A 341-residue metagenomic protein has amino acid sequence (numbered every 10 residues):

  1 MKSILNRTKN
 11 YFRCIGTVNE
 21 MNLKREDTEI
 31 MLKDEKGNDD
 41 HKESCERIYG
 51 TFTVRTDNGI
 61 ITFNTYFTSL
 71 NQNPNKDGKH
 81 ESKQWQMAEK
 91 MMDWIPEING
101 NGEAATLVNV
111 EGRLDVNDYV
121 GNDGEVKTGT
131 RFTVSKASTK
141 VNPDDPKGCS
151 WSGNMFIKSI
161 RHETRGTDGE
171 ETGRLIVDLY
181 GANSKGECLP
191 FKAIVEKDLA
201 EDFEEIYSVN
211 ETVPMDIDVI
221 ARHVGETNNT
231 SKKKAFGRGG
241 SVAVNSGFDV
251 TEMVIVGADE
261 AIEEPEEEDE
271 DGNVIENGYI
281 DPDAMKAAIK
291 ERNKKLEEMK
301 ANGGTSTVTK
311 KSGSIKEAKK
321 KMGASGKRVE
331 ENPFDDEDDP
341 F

Functional and structural regions predicted by a protein language model:
M1-F12, R25, E29-L32, S138-F341: Acidic, gly/ser/pro-rich intrinsically disordered tails
M1-S82, M87-E103, Y119-S184, E267 (+1 more regions): OB-fold ssDNA-binding interfaces and closely related basic DNA-contact patches used across DNA replication/repair
I98-N109, Y207-V213: Beta-rich strand-turn-strand
A105-N117, M215-A221: Internal, hydrophobic beta-strand segments that form the core of beta-sheet-rich folds
